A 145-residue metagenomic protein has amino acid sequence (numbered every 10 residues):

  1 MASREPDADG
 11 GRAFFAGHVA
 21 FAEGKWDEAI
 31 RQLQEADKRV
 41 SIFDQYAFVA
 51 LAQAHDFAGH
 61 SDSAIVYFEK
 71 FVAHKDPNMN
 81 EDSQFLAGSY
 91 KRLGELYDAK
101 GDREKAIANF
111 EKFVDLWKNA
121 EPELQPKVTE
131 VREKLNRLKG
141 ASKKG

Functional and structural regions predicted by a protein language model:
M1-A2, I30-K38, E69-P77, K112-L116: Amphipathic alpha-helical segments of tetratricopeptide repeats
R4-F15, V40-A50, D82-Y90: Generic helix N-cap/helix-start motif at coil->alpha-helix transitions
E69-A73, D98, R103-P122: TPR/TPR-like (Sel1-like) alpha-helical repeat modules
